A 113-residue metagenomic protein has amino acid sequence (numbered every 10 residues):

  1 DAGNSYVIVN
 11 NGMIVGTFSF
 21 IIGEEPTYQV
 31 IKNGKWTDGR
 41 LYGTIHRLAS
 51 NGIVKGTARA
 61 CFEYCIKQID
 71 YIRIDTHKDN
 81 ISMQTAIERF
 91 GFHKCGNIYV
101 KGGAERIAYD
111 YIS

Functional and structural regions predicted by a protein language model:
D1-V7, I21-P26: A short helix-loop-beta-strand connector motif used in the catalytic cores of GNAT acetyltransferases and, in some
M13-G16: Glycine-rich acetyl-CoA-binding "A-motif" of GNAT/NAT acetyltransferases
S19-I53: Conserved acyl-donor/pantetheine-binding loop and adjacent beta-alpha core of acyl/acetyltransferases and related
T44, K67-D79: Conserved GNAT acetyl-CoA-binding A-motif
S50-K67, Q84-R89: Conserved acetyl-CoA-binding loop-helix of GNAT-fold acetyltransferases
R59, D79-G96, A104: Conserved active-site alpha-helix within GNAT-family acetyltransferase domains
V100-S113: C-terminal "cap" of GNAT-fold acetyltransferases
